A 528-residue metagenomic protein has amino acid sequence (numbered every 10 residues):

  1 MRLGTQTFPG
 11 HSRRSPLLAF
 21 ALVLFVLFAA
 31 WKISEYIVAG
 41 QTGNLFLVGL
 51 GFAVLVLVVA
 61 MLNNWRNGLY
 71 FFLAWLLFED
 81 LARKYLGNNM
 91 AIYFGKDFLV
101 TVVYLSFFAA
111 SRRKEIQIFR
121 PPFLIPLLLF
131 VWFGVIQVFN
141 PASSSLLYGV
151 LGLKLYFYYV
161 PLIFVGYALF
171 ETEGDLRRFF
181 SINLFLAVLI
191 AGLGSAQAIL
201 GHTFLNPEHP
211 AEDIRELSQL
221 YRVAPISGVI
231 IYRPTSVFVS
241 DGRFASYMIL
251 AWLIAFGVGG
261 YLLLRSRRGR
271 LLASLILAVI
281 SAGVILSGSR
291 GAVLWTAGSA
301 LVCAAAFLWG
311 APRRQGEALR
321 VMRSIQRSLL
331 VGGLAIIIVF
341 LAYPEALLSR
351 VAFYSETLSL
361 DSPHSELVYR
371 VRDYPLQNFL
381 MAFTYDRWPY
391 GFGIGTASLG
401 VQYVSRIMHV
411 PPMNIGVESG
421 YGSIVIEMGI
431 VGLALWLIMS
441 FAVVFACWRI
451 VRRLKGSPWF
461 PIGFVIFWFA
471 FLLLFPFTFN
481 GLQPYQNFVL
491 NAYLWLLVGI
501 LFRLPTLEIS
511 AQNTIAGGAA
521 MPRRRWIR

Functional and structural regions predicted by a protein language model:
G49-N63, V100-R113, A251-L263, V431-L454: Hydrophobic, aromatic-rich transmembrane alpha-helices and their immediate juxtamembrane boundary segments
V58-N88, F94-F157: N-terminal hydrophobic segments of proteins, predominantly signal-anchor/transmembrane helices of inner/organellar
L81-G87, R222-F238, R370-P375, H409-S423: Juxtamembrane membrane-water interface segments that cap and precede transmembrane helices
V131-V138, F180-G310, I337, R525-I527: Alpha-helical transmembrane segments of multi-pass inner-membrane proteins
G192, Q197-F204, S287, A292 (+4 more regions): A membrane-periplasm/extracellular boundary helix in multi-pass inner-membrane enzymes that assemble envelope glycans
A251, T296-A305, F464-R528: Transmembrane alpha-helices of multi-pass inner-membrane enzymes
R270-S281, F445-N480: Loop-to-helix entry and N-terminal half of a specific, functionally important transmembrane alpha helix in multi-pass
S349-A352, E356-M428, C447-L454: Long extracytoplasmic/lumenal interhelical loops at the membrane interface of multi-pass membrane proteins
